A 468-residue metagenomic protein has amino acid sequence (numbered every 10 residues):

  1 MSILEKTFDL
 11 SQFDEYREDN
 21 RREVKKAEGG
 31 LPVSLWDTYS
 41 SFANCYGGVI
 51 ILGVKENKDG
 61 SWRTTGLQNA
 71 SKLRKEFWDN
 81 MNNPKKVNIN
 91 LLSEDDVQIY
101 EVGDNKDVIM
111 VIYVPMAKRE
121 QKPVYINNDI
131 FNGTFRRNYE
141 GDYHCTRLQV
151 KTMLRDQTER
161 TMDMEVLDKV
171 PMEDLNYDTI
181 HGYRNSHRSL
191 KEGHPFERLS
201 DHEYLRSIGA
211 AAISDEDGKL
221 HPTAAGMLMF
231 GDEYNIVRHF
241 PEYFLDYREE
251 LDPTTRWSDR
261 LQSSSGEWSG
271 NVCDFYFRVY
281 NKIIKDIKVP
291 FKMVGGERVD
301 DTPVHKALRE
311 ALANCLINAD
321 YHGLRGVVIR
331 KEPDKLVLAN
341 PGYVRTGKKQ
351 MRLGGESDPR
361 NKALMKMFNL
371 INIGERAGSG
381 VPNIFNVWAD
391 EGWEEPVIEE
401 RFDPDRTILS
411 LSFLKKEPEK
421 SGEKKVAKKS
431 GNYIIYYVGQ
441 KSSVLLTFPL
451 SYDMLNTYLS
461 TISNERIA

Functional and structural regions predicted by a protein language model:
M1-H305, E310-K416: Conserved N-terminal catalytic/coupling substructures associated with nucleotide/phosphate chemistry
E417-N432: Extended alpha-helical interface modules used as scaffolds for assembling large macromolecular complexes
K429, K441-S442, N456: Polybasic, lysine-rich low-complexity intrinsically disordered segments
I435, T447, Y452-M454: Short, positively charged and aromatic/hydrophobic N-terminal segments
I435-Y436, S460: Short, low-complexity, intrinsically disordered N-terminal modules that encode targeting/processing signals
I462-I467: N-terminal, intrinsically disordered charge-dense segments
